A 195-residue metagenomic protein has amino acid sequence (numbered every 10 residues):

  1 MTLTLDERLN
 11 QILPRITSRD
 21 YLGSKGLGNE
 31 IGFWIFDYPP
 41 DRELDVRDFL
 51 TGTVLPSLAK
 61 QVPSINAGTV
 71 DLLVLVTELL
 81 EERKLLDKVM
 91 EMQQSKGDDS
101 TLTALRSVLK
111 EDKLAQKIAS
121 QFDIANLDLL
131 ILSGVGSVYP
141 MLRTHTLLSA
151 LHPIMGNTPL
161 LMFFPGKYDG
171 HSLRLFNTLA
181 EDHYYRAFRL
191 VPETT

Functional and structural regions predicted by a protein language model:
T2-V62: Glycine-rich P-loop/Walker A and Walker A-like loops and their local beta1-loop-alpha1 context in P-loop NTPases
D41-D45, L75-T77, L105-E111, G136-P140 (+1 more regions): Short acidic, S/G/P-rich loop/turn micro-motifs used as interaction or catalytic elements
L44-L50, E78-E82, P140-H145, H171-L175: A short acidic (Asp/Glu
G52-G68, A150-L160: Structural alpha-beta junctions
A67-D112: Long, charge-dense
L109-L127: Phosphate-binding/switch loop-helix module in NTP-utilizing enzymes
A125-M141: Conserved P-loop NTPase "ATPase switch" module shared by AAA+ and STAND
R143-T195: Glycine-rich, aromatic-bearing surface loops/beta-hairpins
